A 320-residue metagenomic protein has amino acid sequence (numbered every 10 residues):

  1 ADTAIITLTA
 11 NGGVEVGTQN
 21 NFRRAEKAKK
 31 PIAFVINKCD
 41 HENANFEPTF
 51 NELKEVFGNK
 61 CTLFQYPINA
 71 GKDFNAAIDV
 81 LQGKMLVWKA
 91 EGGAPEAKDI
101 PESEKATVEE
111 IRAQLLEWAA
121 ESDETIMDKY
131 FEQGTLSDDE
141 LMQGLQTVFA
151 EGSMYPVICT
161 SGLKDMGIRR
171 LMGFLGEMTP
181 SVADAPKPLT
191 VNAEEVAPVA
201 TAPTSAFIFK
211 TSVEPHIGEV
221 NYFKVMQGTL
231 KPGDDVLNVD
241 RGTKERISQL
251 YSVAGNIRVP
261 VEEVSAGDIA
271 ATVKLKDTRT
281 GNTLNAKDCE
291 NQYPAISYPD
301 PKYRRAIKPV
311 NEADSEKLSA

Functional and structural regions predicted by a protein language model:
A1-A320: Structural and coupling elements of P-loop NTPases
